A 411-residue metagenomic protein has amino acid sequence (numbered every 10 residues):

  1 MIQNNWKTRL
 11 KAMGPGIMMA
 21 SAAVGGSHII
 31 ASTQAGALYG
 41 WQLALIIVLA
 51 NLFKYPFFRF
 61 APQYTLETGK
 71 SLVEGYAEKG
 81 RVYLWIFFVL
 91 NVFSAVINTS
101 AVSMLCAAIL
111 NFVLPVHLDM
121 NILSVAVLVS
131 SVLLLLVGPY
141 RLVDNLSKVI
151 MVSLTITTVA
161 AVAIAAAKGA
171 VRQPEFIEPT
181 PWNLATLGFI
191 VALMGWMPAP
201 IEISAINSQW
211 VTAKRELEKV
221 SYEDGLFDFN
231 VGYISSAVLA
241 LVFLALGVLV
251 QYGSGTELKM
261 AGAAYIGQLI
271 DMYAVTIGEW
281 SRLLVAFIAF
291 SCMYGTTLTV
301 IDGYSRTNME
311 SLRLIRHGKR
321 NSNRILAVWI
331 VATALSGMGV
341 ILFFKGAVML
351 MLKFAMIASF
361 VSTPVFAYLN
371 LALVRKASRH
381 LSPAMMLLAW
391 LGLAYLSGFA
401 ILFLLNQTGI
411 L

Functional and structural regions predicted by a protein language model:
N4, Q34-R59, E74-E78, V82-L84 (+1 more regions): Extracellular loop-to-transmembrane helix junctions
S32-Q34, R59-V82, L110, L114 (+3 more regions): Flexible loop linkers connecting adjacent transmembrane helices in multi-pass alpha-helical membrane transporters
Y55-Q63, V211-T212, I234-G267: Extracellular/periplasmic helix-exit of transmembrane alpha-helices
E67, L84-P115, S124, M293-S311 (+2 more regions): Hydrophobic transmembrane alpha-helices that form the core helical bundles of multi-pass secondary transporters
L105-V113, L128-I150, V340-V348, V374-L381: Membrane-water interface regions at transmembrane-helix termini and the short interhelical loops of multi-pass membrane
V113-L136, V152-V162, K319-G339, V361-N370: Transmembrane alpha-helical segments of multi-pass small-molecule transport proteins
A126, S130, L134-A167, P181-L184 (+2 more regions): Membrane-interface loop-to-helix entry segments
V152-T180, I190-Q209, F366-S378, A400-L411: Hydrophobic alpha-helical segments and their helix-loop junctions in multi-pass secondary transporters
